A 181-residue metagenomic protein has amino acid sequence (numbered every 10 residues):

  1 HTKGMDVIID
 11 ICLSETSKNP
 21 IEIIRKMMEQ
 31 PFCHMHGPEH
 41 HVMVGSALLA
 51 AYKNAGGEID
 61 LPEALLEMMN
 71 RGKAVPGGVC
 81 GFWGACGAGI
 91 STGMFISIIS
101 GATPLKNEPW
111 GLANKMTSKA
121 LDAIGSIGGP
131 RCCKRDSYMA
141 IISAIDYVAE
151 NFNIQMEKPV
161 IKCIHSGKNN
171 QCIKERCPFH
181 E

Functional and structural regions predicted by a protein language model:
H1-D6, D10, Q155-E181: Cysteine-cluster motifs in flexible loop/terminal segments that predominantly coordinate metals
C12-G45: Polybasic, low-complexity association/targeting segments
K26-P38, K73-G84, I124-R131: A short glycine/serine-rich beta->alpha loop
V42-E58, P62-N114: Conserved mixed alpha/beta catalytic, RNA-binding, or beta-rich assembly cores of soluble enzyme, regulatory
M68-G81, A113-G128, K162-C172: Short, mixed-charge aromatic SLiMs
A88-M94, C133-A140, P159-K162: Short alpha-helical linear motifs
I99, K106-A149: A structural-propensity feature for long, helix-poor, extended segments
